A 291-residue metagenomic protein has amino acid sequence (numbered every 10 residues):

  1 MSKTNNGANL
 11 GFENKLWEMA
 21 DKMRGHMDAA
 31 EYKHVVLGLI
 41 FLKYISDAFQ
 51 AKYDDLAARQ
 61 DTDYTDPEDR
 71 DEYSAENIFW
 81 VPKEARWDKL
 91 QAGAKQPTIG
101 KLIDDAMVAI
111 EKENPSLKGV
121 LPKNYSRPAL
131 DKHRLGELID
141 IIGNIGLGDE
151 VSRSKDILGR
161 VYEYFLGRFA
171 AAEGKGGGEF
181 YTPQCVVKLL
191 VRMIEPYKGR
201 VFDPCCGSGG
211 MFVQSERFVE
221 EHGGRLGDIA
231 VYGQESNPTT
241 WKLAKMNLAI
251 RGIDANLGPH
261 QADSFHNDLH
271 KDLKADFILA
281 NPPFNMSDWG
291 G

Functional and structural regions predicted by a protein language model:
M1-Y197, N256-L269: Non-catalytic, mostly N-terminal accessory regions of nucleic-acid modification and defense proteins
W17, D47, P238-T239, G290: Short amphipathic alpha-helical "recognition" segments used for binding
H26, W289-G291: Short, contiguous acidic/charged loop-to-helix segments that flank catalytic cores in large enzymes
G176-A280, N285-W289: Conserved S-adenosyl-L-methionine
